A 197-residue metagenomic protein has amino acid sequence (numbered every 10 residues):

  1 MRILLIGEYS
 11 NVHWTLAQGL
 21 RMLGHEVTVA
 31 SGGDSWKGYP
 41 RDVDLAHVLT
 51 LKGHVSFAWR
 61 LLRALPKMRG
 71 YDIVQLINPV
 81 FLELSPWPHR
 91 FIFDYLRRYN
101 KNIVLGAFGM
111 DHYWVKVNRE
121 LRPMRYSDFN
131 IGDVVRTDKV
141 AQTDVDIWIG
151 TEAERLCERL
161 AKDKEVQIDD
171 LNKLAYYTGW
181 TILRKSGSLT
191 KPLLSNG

Functional and structural regions predicted by a protein language model:
M1-G38, D42-V43, R98-N102, K164 (+2 more regions): N-terminal subdomain of nucleotide-sugar transferases
R2-I6, P66-H89, N102-G106: Short N-terminal targeting/anchoring amphipathic segment
V12-T15, W36-P40, L82-S85, D111-K116 (+2 more regions): Short catalytic/ligand-binding loop motif for oxyanion handling, primarily in non-cytosolic enzymes, centered on
R41-D42, L105-T151, P192-L194: Acceptor-binding helix/loop patch of EC 2.4 sugar-transfer enzymes, predominantly nucleotide-sugar-dependent
A46-K67: Glycine-rich, highly charged phosphate/nucleotide-binding loops
L65-R69, F91-Y99, S127-V166: Membrane-proximal helix-turn-helix segments that form the acceptor-binding/catalytic region of lipid-linked
E83-L121: Conserved nucleotide-sugar donor-interacting segment of glycosyltransferase catalytic cores, predominantly GT-B
R184-G197: Conserved donor-binding/catalytic core segment of Leloir-type glycosyltransferases
